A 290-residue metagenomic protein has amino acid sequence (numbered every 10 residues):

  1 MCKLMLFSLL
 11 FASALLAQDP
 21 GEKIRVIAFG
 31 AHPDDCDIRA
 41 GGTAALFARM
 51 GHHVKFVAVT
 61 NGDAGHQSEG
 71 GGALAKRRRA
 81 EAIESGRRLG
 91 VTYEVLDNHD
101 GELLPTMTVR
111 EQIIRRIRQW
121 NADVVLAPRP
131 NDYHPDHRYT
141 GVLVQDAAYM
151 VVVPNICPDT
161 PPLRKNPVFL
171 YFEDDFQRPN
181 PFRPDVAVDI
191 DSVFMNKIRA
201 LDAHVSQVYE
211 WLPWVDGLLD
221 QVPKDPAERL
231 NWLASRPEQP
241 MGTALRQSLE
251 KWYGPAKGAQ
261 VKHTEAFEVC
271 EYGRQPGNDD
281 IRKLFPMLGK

Functional and structural regions predicted by a protein language model:
M1-S8: Sec-dependent signal peptide recognition, specifically the positively charged N-region followed immediately by
S8-A17: Hydrophobic h-region of N-terminal signal peptides that target proteins for export in Gram-negative bacteria
Q18-W120, V142, M150: Active-site rim/loop-helix segments in enzyme catalytic domains that contact anionic ligands
E22, V153-P158, L163-K165, F176-N180 (+1 more regions): C-terminal accessory domains and tails appended to enzymatic cores
G42, N131, D175, G273: Flexible, active-site-proximal loop/turn residues at the rims of small-molecule/cofactor binding pockets and catalytic
K55, T92-D174, F182: Internal alpha/beta domain cores that form substrate/cofactor-binding pockets in large enzymes and binding proteins
N61-G62, D174-F176: Short "lid" loop at the C-terminus of a central beta-strand within the Rossmann-like core of SAM-dependent
H66-E69, N180-P184: Short acidic, glycine/proline-rich loop/turn micro-motifs
